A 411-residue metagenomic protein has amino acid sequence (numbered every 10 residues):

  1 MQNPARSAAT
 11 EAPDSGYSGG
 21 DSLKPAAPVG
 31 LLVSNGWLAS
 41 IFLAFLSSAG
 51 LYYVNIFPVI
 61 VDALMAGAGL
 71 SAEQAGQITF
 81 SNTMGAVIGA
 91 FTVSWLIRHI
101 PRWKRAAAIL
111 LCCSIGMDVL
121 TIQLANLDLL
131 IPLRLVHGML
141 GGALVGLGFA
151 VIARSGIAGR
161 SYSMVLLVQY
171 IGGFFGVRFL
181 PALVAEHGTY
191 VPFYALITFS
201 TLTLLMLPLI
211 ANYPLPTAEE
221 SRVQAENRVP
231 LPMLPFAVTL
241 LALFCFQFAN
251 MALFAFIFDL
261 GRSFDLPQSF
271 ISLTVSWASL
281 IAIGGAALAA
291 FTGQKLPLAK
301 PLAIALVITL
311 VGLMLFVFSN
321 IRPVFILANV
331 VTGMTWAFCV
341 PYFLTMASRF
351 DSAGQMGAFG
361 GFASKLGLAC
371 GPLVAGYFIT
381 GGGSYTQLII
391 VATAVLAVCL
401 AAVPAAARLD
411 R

Functional and structural regions predicted by a protein language model:
F57-P58, P235-S276: Extracytoplasmic gate region of multi-pass secondary transporters
G89-R102, G285-L298, I379-T380: Helix-to-loop junctions at the C-terminal end of transmembrane segments in multipass secondary transporters
D128-H137, P323-V331: Paired small-residue
L135-V168: Cytoplasmic helix-loop-helix junction between adjacent transmembrane helices in 12-TM secondary transporters
A143-G156, A337-D351: Intracellular juxtamembrane helix-capping segments at the cytosolic ends of symmetry-related transmembrane helices
S155, M164-L215: Helix-loop-helix hairpin linking two adjacent transmembrane segments in secondary transporters
P297-F343: C-terminal transmembrane helical hairpin of 12-TM major facilitator-type secondary transporters
F350-S384, A392: A late C-terminal transmembrane helix in Major Facilitator Superfamily
